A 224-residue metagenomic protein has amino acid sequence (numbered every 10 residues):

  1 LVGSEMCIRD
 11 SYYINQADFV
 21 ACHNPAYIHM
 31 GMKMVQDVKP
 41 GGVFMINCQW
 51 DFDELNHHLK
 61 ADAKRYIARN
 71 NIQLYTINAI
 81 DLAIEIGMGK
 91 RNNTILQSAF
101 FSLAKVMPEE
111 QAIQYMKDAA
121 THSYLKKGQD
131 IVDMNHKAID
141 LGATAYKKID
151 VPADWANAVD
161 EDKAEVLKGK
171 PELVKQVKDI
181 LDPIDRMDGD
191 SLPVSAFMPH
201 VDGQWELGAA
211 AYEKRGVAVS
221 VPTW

Functional and structural regions predicted by a protein language model:
S4-E5, R9-D188: Active-site cofactor/cluster-binding pocket
D162-K163, L207-W224: Ferredoxin-like iron-sulfur electron-transfer modules
P183, S191-F197, E213-K214: Helix/loop segments that flank and initiate small ligand/metal-binding modules
A196-L207: Charged, low-hydrophobicity low-complexity segments
